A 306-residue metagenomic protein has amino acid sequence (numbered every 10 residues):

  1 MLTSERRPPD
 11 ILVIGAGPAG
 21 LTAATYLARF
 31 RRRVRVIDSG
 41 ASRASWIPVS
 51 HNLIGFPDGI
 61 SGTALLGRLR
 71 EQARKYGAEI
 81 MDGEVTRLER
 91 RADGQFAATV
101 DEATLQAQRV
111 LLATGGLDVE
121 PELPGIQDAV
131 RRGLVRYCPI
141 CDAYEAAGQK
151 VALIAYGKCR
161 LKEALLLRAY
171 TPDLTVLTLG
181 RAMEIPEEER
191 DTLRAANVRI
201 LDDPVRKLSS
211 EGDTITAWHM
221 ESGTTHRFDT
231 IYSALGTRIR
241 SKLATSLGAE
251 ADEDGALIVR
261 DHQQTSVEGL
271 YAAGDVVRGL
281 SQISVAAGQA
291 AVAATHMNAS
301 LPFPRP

Functional and structural regions predicted by a protein language model:
M1-L12, I80-Q149, E221, A234 (+2 more regions): FAD-binding core/adjacent interface of flavoenzyme oxidoreductases
T3, P9-A64, C159-M183: Beta1-alpha1 glycine-rich phosphate/pyrophosphate-binding loop at the start of Rossmann-like nucleotide-binding domains
G17-P18, D118, K158-C159, V277-R278: Residue-level detector of alpha-helix initiation sites
R29-R32, P172-L179, V285-P306: Internal hydrophobic alpha-helix adjacent to the cofactor/substrate pocket in enzyme cavities
R33, D38-A41, P48-K75, C138 (+1 more regions): N-terminal glycine-rich dinucleotide-binding loop that anchors FAD/FMN and/or NAD(P) in oxidoreductases
G67-T99, L105-A107, T171-A256, P302-P306: A Rossmann-like FAD-binding core segment of flavoenzymes
D128-E145, L235-L280, S284, V292 (+1 more regions): FAD-site-proximal beta/loop scaffold in flavoenzymes
V130-T175: Conserved FAD-binding catalytic core of PHBH/FMO-like flavoproteins
